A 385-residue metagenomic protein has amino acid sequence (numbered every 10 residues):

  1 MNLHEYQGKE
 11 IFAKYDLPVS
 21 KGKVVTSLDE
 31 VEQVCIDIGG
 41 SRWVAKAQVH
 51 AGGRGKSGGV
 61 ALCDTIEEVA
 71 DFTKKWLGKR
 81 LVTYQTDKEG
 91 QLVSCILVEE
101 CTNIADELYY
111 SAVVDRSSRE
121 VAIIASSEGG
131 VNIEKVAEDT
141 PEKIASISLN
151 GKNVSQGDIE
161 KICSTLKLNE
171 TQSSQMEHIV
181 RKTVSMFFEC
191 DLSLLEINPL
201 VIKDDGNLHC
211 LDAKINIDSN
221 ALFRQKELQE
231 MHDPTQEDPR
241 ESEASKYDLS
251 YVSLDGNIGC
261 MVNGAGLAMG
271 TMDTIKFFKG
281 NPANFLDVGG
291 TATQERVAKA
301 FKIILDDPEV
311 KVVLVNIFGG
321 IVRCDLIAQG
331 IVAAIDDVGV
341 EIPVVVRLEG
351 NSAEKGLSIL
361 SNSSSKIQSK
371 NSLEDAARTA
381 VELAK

Functional and structural regions predicted by a protein language model:
M1-E196, V201-V315, D336, E349-G350 (+1 more regions): ATP-dependent carboxylate/acyl-activation modules
K299-F301, I327-V332: Charged helix-capping and loop-helix junction motifs
D307, N316-L326: Cofactor-cradling patches in redox/metallo enzymes
R323-G330, E354-I359: Short glycine/threonine-rich loop-to-helix capping motif typified by GTGT followed within a few residues by an Asp-Pro
A333-G339: Alpha-helix-loop-beta-strand connector modules within alpha/beta enzyme cores
E341-E349: Short internal beta-strands
